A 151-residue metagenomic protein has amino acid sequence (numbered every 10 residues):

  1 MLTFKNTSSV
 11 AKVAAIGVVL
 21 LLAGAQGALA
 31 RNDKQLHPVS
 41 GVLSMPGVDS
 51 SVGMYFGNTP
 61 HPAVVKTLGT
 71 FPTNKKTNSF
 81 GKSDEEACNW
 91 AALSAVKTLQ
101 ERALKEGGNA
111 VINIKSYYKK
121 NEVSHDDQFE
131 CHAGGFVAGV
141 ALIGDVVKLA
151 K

Functional and structural regions predicted by a protein language model:
L2-A15: Bacterial N-terminal signal peptides that target proteins for export
K12-G24: Bacterial N-terminal signal peptides
G24-A30: Sec/Tat signal peptide C-region and signal peptidase I cleavage site
R31-L36, S40, D49-S50, R102 (+1 more regions): C-terminal/domain-edge helix-coil "capping" segments
S40-S79: Compositionally biased P/S/T/G-rich terminal and signal peptide-adjacent segments that lie outside catalytic cores
T59-A63, R102-V111, L149-K151: A short, structured loop/turn motif at beta-sheet edges
G69-H125: Short, well-ordered alpha-helical segments
N113-K151: Surface-exposed short loop/turn segments
